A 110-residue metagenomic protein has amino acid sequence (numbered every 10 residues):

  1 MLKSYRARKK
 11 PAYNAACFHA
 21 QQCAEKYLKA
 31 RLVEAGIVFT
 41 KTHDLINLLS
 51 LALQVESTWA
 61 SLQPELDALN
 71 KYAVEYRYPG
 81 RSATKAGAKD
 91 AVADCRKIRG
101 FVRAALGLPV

Functional and structural regions predicted by a protein language model:
M1-V110: Terminal alpha-helical segments
